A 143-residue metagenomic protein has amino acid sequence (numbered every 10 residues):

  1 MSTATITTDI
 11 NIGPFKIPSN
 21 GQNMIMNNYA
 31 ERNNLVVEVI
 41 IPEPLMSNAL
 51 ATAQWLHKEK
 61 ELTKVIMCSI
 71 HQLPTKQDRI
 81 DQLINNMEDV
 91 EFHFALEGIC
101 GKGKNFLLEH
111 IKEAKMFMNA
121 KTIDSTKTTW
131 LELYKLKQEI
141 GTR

Functional and structural regions predicted by a protein language model:
M1-R143: Short, structured surface patches at the beginning of a domain
